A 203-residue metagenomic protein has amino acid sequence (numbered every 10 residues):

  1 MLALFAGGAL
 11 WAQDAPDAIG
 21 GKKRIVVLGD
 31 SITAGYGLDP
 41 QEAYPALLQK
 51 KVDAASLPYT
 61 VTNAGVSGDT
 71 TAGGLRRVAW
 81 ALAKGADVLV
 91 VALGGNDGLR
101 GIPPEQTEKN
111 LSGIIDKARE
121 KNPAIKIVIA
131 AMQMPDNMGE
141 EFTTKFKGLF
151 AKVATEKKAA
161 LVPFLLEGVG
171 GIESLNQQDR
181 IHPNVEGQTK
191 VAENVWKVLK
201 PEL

Functional and structural regions predicted by a protein language model:
M1-G8: Bacterial N-terminal signal peptides
A3, P16-I19, G65, G98 (+1 more regions): Short N-terminal micro-motifs specific to bacterial/archaeal maturation and metal-cluster initiation sites
A12-S67, L75-A86: Serine-esterase "nucleophile elbow" of acetyl-processing enzymes
I32-G35, D39, G65-D69, N96-G98 (+1 more regions): Short histidine/acidic/glycine/proline-rich micro-motifs that form metal- and phosphate-coordinating active-site loops
L57, G73-L203: Alpha-helical cap/lid subdomain in secreted, periplasmic, or secretory-pathway luminal O-acyl-processing enzymes
